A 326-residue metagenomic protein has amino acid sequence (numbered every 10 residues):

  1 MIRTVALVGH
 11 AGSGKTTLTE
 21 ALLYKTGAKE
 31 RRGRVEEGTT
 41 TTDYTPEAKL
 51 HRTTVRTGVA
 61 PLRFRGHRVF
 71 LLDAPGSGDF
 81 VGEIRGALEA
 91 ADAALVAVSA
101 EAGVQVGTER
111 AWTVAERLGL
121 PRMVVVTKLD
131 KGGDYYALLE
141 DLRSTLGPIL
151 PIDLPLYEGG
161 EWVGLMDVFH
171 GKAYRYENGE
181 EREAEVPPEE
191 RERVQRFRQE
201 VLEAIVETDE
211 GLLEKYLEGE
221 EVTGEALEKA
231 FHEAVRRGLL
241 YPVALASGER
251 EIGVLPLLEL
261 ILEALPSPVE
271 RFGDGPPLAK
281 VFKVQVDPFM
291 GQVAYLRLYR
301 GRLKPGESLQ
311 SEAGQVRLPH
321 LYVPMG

Functional and structural regions predicted by a protein language model:
M1-G326: Structural and coupling elements of P-loop NTPases
